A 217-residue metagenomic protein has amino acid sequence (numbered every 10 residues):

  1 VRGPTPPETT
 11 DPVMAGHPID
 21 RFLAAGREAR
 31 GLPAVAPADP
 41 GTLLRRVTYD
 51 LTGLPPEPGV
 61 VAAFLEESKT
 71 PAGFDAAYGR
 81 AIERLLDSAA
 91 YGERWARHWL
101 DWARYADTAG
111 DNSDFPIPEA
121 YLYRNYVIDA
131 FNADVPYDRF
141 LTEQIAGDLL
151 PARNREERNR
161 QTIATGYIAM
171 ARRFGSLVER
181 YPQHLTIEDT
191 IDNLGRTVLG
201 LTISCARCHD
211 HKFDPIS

Functional and structural regions predicted by a protein language model:
V1-S217: Short, structured secondary-structure elements that scaffold catalytic or ligand/cofactor-binding regions
